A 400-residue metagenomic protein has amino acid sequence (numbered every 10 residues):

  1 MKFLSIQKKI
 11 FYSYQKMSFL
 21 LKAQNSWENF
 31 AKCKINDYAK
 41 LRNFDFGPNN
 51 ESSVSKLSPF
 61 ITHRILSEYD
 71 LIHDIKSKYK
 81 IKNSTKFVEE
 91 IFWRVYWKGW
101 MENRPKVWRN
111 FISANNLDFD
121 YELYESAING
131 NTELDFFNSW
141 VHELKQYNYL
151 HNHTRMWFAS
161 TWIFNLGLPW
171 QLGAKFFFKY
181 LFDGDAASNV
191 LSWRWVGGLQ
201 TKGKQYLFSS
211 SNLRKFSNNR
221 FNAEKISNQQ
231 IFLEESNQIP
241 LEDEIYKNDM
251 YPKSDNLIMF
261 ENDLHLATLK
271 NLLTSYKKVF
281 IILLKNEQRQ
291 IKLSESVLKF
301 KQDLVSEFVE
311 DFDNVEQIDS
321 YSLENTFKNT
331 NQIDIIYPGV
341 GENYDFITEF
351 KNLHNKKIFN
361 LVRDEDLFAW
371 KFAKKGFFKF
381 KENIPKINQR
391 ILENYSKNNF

Functional and structural regions predicted by a protein language model:
F3-Q7, F11, F19-L21, N29 (+8 more regions): Trp/Phe/Arg-rich N-terminal binding region typifying the photolyase-homology
I61, L66-Y69, D74, K80-P252: Active-site-proximal binding-pocket segments
